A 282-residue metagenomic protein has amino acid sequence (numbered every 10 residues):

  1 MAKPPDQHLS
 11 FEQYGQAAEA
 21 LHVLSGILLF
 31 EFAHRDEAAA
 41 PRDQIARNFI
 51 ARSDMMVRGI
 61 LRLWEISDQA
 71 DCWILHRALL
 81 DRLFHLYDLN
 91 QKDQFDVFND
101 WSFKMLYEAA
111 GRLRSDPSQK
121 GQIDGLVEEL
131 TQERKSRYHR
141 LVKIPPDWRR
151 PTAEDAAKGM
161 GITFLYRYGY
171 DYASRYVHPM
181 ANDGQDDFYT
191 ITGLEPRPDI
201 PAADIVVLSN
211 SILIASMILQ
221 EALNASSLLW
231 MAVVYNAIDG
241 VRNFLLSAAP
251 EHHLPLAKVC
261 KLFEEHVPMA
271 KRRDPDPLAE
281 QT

Functional and structural regions predicted by a protein language model:
M1-T282: A cross-kingdom marker of C-terminal helix-rich interaction/assembly modules
